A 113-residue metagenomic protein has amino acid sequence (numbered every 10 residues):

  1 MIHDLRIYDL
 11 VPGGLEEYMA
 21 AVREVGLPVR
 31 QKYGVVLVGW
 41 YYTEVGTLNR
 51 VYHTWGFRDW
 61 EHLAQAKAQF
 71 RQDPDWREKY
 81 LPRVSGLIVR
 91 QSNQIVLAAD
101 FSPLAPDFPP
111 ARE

Functional and structural regions predicted by a protein language model:
M1-M19, V29-K32, V36, D100-P103 (+1 more regions): Surface-exposed interaction/gating patches
I2-D9, G39-D73, S92-Q94, D107 (+1 more regions): Short, well-ordered beta-strand segments in beta-rich or mixed alpha/beta enzyme and ligand-binding folds
E16-V38, G56-V96: An amphipathic, aromatic/His-enriched active-site/gating alpha helix that lines ligand/cofactor pockets
